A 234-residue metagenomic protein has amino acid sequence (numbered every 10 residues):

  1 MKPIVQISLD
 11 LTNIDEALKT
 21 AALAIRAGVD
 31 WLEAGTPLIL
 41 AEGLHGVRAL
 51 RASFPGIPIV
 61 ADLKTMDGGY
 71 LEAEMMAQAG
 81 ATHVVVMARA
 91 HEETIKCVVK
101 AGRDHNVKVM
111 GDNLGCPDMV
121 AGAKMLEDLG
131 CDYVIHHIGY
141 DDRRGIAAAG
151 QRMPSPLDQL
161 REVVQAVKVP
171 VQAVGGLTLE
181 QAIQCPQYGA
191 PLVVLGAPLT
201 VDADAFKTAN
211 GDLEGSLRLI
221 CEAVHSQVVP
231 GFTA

Functional and structural regions predicted by a protein language model:
M1-Y70, L126, T208-L219, T233: Conserved N-terminal beta1-alpha1 strand-loop-helix module at the mouth
D10, W31-I39, P58-M66, T82-E93 (+3 more regions): Catalytic beta/alpha-barrel core
T20, G68-A79, P117-L129, A166 (+2 more regions): Catalytic cores of alpha/beta
R26-D30, S53-I57, Q78-H83, R103-K108 (+3 more regions): Glycine-enriched alpha-helix->loop->beta-strand junction motifs that scaffold or abut catalytic
L40-K64, C97-G115, Q151-A173, G211-A234: Alpha-helix-loop-beta-strand connector modules within alpha/beta enzyme cores
A41, G69, E93, M119 (+3 more regions): Generic structural signal for helix capping and beta-alpha/helix-loop junctions
A81-E93, V134-I146, Y188-L217: Glycine-rich phosphate-binding active-site loops on the catalytic face of alpha/beta enzymes
G115-A166, V174: Active-site rim beta-loop-alpha module in soluble metabolic enzymes
